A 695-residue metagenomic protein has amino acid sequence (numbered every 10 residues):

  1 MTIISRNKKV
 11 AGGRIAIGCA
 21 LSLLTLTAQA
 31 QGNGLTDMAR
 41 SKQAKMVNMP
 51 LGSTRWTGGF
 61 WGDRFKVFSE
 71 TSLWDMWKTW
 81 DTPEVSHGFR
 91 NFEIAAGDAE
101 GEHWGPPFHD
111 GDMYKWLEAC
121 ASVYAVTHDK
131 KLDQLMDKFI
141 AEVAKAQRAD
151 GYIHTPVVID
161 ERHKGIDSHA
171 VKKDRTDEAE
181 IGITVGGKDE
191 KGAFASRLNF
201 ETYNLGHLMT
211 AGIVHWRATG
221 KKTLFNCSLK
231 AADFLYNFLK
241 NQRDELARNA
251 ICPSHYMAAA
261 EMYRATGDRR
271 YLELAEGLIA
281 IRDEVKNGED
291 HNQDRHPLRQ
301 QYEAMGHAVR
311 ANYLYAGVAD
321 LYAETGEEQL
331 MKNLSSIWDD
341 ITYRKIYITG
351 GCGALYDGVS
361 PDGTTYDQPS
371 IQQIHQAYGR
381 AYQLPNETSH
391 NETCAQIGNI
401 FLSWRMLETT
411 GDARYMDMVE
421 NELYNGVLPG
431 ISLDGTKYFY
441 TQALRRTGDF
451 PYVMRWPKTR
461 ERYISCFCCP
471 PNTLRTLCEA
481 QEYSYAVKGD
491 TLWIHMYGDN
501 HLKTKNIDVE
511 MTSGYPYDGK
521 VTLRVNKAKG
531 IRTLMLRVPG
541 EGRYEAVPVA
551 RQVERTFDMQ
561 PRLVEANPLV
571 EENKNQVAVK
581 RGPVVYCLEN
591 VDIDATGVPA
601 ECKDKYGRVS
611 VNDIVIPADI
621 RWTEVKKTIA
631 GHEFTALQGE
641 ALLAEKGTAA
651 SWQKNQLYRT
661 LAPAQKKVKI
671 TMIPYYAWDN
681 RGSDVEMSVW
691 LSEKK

Functional and structural regions predicted by a protein language model:
A16-T25: Bacterial N-terminal signal peptides
Q31-D112, D137-G182: Low-complexity, Ser/Thr/Pro/Gly-enriched N-terminal "stalk/linker" regions
N33, A96-M113, G165-S168, E180-T184 (+6 more regions): Solvent-exposed loop and edge beta-strand segments that line ligand/cofactor-binding and catalytic clefts
N33, L334, M416-N425, G430-D518 (+1 more regions): C-terminal beta-rich recognition modules with glycine/proline-rich loops and embedded aromatic residues
W61-D63, V67, L117-K130, G206-K221 (+7 more regions): Well-ordered alpha-helical scaffold segments within catalytic/enzyme domains
R64-E100, L135-G151, N226-R243, L274-N292 (+2 more regions): Long, well-ordered core segments of solenoidal/helical folds
A149, F200-R217, L224-R264, H307-A308 (+1 more regions): Aromatic-lined, polymer-binding surfaces characteristic of secreted/periplasmic polysaccharide-degrading enzymes
V525, G530-A546: Beta-strand-rich binding/interaction modules
